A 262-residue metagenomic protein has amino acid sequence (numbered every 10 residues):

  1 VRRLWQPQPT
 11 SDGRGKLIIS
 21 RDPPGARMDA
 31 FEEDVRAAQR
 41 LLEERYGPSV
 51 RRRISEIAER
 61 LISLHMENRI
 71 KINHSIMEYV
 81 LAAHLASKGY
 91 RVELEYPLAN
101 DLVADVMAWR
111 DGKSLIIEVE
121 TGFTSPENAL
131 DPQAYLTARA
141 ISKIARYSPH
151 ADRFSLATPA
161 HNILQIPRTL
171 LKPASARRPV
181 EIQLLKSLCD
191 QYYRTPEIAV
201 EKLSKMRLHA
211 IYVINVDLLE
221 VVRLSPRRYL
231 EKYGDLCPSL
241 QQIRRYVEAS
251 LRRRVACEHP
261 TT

Functional and structural regions predicted by a protein language model:
V1-I19: N-terminal amphipathic/basic-hydrophobic helices that include classical n-h-c signal peptides and signal-anchor
I19-I57, L64-H65, H161-T262: Non-catalytic C-terminal interaction segments of nucleic acid-processing enzymes
E59-Y79, P97: A short, highly charged nucleic-acid-interacting micro-segment common to nuclease and nuclease-linked defense proteins
L81, L85-A86: Hydrophobic alpha-helical packing residues
E93-L94, I116-E118, S155-T158: A structural signal for short, well-ordered beta-strand segments and their strand-loop junctions that often border
Y96-A99, A108-W109, V213-L218: The conserved beta-strand core of Leucine-Rich Repeat
N100, A104-S125: Active-site beta-strand-loop-beta-strand hairpin of nuclease catalytic cores that positions key catalytic residues
T121-L184: Catalytic cores of nucleic-acid endonucleases
